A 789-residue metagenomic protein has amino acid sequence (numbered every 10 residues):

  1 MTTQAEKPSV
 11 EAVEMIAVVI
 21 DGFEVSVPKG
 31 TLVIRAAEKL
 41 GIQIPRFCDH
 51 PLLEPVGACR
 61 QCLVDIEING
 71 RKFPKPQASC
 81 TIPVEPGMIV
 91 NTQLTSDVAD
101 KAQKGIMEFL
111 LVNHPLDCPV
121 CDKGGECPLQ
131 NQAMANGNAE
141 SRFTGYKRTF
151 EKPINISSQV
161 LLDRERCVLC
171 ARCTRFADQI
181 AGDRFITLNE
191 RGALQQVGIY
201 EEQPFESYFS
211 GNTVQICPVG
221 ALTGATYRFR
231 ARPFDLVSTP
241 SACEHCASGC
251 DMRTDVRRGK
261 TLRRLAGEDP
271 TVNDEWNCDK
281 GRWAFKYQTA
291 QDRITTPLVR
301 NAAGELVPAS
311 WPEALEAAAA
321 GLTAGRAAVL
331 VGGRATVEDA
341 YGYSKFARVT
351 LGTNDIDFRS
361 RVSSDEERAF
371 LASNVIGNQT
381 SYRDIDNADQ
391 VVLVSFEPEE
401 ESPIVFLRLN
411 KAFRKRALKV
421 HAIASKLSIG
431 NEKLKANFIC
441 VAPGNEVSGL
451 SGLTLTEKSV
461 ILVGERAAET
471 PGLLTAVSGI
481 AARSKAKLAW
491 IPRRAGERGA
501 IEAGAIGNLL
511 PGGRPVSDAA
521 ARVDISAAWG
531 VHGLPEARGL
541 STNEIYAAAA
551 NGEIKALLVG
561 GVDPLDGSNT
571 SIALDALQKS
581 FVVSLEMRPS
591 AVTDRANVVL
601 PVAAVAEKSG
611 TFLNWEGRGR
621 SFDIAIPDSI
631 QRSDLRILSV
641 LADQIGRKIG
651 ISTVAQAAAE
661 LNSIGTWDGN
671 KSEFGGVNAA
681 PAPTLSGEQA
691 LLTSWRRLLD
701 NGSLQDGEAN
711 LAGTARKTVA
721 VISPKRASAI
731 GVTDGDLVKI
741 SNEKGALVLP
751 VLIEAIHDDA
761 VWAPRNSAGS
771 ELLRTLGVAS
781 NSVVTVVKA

Functional and structural regions predicted by a protein language model:
T2, I44, S344, E399-R414 (+6 more regions): A cross-kingdom feature strongest in bacterial/archaeal respiratory oxidoreductases
T2-E38, R46-H50, I66-F73, G87-G452 (+6 more regions): N-terminal export/assembly segments and adjacent metallocofactor-ligating motifs of anaerobic energy-metabolism
C59-I82: N-terminal single-stranded DNA-binding subdomain of primase/primase-helicase replication proteins
R258-E275, K280-T289, P297-V299, S310 (+4 more regions): Long hydrophobic segments that form regular secondary structure
A328, Q390-V392, V460, A556 (+1 more regions): Structural motif
R348-I356, F413-K419, S478-W490, Q578-F581: Structural alpha-beta junctions
N374, S428-A549, K648, G665: Active-site phosphate/pyrophosphate-binding segments
A388-D389, L434-K435, T456-E457, I554 (+2 more regions): Short, well-ordered alpha-helix to beta-strand connector turns
